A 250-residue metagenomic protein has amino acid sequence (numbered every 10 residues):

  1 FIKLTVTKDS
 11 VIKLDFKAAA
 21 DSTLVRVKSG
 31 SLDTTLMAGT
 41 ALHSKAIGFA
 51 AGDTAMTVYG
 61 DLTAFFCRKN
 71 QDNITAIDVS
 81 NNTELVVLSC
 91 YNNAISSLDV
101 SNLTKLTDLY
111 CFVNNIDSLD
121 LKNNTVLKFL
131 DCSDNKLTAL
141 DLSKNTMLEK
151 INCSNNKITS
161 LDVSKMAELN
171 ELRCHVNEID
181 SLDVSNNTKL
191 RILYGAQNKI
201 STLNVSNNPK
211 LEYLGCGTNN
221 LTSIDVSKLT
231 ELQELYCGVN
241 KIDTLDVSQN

Functional and structural regions predicted by a protein language model:
F1-V87, A94, T104, T125 (+6 more regions): N-terminal capping/linker segments that flank leucine-rich repeat
A46-F49, V100, L121, V184: Short, flexible loop/turn segments at beta-strand junctions in immunoglobulin-like and fibronectin type III
F65-C67, V86-C90, T107-C111, K128-C132 (+5 more regions): Conserved hydrophobic beta-strand positions in leucine-rich repeat
I77, L98, L119, L140 (+5 more regions): Canonical leucine-rich repeat
L85, I95, I116, L221: Glycine- and aspartate-rich repeat motifs characteristic of hemolysin/RTX-like Ca2+-binding segments in secreted
D117, N152-S154, D180: A broad helix-preferring feature
K241-N250: Low-complexity/repetitive intrinsically disordered segments
